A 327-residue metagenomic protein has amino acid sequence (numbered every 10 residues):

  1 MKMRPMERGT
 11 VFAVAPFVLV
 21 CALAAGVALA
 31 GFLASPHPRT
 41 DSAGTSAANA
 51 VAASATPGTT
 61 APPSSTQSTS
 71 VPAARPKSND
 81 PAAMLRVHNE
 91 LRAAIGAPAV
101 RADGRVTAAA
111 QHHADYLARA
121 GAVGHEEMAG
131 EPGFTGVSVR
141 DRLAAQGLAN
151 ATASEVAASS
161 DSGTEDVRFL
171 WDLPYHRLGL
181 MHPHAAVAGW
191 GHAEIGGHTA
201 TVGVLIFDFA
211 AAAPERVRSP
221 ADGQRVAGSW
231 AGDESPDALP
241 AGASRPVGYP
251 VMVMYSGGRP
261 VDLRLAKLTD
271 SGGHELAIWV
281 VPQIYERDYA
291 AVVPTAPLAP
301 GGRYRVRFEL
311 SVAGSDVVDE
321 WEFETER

Functional and structural regions predicted by a protein language model:
K2-D41, P63-D270, Y289, R305-F308: Functional surface patches built around histidine and acidic residues
S46, A50-S70: Extracellular mucin-like PTS domains
G257, P300, S311-R327: Extended, polar beta-sheet/loop recognition surfaces of beta-rich domains that mediate binding to diverse ligands
S271-H274, V312-G314: Solvent-exposed strand-loop boundary residues in beta-sheet-rich modules
L276-Y285: Solvent-exposed serine/threonine-rich low-complexity stretches and specific carbohydrate-binding patches
Y285-V292: Aromatic sugar-binding surface patches on proteins that engage polysaccharides or sugar-phosphate polymers
T295-G302: Surface-exposed, short loops/turns at beta-strand junctions within beta-sandwich domains
